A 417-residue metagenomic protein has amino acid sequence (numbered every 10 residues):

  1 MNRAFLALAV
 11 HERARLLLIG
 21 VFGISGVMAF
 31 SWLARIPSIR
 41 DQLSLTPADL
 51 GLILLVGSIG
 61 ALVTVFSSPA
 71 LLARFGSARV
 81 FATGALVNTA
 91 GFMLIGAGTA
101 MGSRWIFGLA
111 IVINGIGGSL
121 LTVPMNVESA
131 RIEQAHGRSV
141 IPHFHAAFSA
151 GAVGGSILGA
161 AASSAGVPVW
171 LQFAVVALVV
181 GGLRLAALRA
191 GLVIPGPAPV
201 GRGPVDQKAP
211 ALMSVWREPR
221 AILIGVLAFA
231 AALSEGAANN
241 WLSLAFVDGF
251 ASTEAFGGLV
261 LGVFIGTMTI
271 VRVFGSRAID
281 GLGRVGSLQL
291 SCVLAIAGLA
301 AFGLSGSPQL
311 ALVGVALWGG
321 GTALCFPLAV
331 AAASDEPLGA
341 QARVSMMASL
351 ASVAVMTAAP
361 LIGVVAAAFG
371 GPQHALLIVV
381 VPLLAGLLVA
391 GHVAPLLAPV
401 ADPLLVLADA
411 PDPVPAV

Functional and structural regions predicted by a protein language model:
G23, S103-L121, A311-A323: Hydrophobic core of transmembrane alpha-helices in multi-pass small-molecule transporters, especially MFS/SLC-type
A34-A48, N240-F256, A367: Short amphipathic helix-loop junctions that connect adjacent transmembrane helices in Major Facilitator Superfamily/SLC
I39-R40, L71-L72, A161-G166, F246-V247 (+3 more regions): Interfacial helix-cap and linker-helix signal at transmembrane-aqueous boundaries of multi-pass secondary transporters
T64-S77, S163, V271-R284, A366-A367: Helix-to-loop junctions at the C-terminal end of transmembrane segments in multipass secondary transporters
L86-M101, L294-G306: C-terminal ends and interior cores of transmembrane alpha-helices in multi-pass membrane transporters/permeases
S119-Q134, A323-P337: Intracellular juxtamembrane helix-capping segments at the cytosolic ends of symmetry-related transmembrane helices
A135, F144-P195: Helix-loop-helix hairpin linking two adjacent transmembrane segments in secondary transporters
L282-A329: C-terminal transmembrane helical hairpin of 12-TM major facilitator-type secondary transporters
